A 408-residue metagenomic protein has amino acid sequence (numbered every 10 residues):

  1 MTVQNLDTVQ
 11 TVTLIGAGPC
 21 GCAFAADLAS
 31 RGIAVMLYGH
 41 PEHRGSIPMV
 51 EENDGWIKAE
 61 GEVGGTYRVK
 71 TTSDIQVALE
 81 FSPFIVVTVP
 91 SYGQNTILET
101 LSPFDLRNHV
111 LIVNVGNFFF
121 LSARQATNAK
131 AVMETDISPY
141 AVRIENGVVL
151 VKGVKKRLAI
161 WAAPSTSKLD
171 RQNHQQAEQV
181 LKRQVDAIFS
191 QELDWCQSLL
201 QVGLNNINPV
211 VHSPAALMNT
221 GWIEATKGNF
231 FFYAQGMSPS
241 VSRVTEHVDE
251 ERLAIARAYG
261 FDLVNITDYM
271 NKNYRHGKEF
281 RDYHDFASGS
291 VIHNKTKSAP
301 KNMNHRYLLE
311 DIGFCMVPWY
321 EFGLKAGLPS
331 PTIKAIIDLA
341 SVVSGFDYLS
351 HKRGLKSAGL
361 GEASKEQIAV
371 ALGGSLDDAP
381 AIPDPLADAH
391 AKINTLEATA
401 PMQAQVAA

Functional and structural regions predicted by a protein language model:
T2, T8, S242-A408: NAD(P)-dependent Rossmann-like dehydrogenase/reductase catalytic/cofactor-binding core
T2-E60: NAD(P)+-binding Rossmann beta1-loop-alpha1 motif at the extreme N-terminus of oxidoreductases
V9, G32, R68-V69, F81-P83 (+2 more regions): Short, well-ordered alpha-helix to beta-strand connector turns
E62-F81: Short acidic low-complexity segments
V86, S91-V149: Rossmann-like NAD(P)(H) cofactor-binding subdomain of soluble oxidoreductases
A123-N229: Rossmann-fold dinucleotide-binding core
I223-L253: A conserved active-site cap/scaffold subdomain adjacent to cofactor or substrate pockets
